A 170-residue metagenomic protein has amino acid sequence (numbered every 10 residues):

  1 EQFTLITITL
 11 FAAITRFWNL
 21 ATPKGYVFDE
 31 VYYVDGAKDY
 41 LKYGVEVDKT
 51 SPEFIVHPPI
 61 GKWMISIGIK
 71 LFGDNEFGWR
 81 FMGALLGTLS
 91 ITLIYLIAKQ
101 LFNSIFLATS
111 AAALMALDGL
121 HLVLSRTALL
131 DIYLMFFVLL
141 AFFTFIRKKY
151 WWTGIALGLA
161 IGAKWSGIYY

Functional and structural regions predicted by a protein language model:
E1-Y170: Membrane-integral, polyisoprenol-dependent glycosyltransferases of the GT-C/oligosaccharyltransferase superfamily
